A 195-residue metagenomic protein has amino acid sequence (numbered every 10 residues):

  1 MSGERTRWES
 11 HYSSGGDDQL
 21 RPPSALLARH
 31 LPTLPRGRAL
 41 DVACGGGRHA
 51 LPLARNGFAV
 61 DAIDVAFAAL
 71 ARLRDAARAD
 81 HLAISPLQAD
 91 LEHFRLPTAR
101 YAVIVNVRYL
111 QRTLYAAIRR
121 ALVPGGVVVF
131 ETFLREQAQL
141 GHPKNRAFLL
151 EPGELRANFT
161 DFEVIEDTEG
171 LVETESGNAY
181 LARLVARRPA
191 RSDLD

Functional and structural regions predicted by a protein language model:
M1-L34: Conserved class I S-adenosyl-L-methionine
G37-G45: Conserved class I S-adenosyl-L-methionine
G46-F58: Conserved SAM-binding loop of SAM-dependent methyltransferases across substrates and taxa, primarily the Class I
A66-A68: Conserved SAM/SAH-binding beta-strand->alpha-helix loop
A79-L91: Conserved SAM-binding strand-loop segment of SAM-dependent methyltransferases
L96-V103: A short acidic, Gly/Pro-enriched loop at the edge of an enzyme's catalytic core that lines a small-molecule cofactor
G126-F133: Conserved beta-strand signature within the Rossmann-like core of class I S-adenosyl-L-methionine
E173-D195: Core SAM-dependent methyltransferase catalytic element
